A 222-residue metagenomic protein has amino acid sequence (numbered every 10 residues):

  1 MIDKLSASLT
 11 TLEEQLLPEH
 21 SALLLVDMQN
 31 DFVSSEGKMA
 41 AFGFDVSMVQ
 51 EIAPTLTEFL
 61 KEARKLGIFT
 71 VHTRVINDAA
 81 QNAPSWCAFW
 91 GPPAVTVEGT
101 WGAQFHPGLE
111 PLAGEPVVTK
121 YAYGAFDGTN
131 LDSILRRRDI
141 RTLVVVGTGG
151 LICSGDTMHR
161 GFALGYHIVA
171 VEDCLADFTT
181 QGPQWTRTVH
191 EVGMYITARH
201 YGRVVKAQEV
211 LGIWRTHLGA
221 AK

Functional and structural regions predicted by a protein language model:
M1-A22, E58-L66, A88-K222: Active-site-adjacent betaalpha module
E19, K38-A63, I68-V75: A short alpha/beta connector and helix-capping loop motif
A22-F32: Acidic-leg catalytic submotif of subtilisin-like serine proteases
D31-E36, A80-N82, T179-T180: Short acidic/His/Gly/Ser-rich catalytic and metal-binding motifs that mark active-site loops of diverse hydrolases
E36-K38, P84-S85, D156-H159: Short amphipathic alpha-helical segments
T70, V75-P92: Early exported N-terminus immediately downstream of N-terminal targeting peptides
